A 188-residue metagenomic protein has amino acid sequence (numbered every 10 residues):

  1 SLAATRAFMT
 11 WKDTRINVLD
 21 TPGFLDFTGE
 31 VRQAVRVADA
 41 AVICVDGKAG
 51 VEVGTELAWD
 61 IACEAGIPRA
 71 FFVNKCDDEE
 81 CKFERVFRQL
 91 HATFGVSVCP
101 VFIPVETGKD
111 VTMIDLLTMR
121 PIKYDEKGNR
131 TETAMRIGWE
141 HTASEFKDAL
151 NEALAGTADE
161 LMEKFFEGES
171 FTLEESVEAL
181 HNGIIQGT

Functional and structural regions predicted by a protein language model:
S1-A40, G47, W59-I67: Switch I (G2) and immediately adjacent beta-strands of P-loop GTPase domains
G47-T188: P-loop NTPase catalytic nucleotide-binding module
